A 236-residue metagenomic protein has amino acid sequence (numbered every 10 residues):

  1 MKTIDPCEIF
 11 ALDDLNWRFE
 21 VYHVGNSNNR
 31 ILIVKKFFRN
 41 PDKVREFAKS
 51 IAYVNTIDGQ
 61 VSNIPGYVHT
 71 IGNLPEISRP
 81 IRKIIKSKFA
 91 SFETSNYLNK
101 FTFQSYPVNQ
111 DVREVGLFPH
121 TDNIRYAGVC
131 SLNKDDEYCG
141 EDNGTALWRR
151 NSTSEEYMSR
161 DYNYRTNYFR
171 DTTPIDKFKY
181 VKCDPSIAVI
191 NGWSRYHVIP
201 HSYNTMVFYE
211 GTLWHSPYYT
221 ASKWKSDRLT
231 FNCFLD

Functional and structural regions predicted by a protein language model:
M1-F208, T212-D236: Fe(II)/2-oxoglutarate oxygenase catalytic core
